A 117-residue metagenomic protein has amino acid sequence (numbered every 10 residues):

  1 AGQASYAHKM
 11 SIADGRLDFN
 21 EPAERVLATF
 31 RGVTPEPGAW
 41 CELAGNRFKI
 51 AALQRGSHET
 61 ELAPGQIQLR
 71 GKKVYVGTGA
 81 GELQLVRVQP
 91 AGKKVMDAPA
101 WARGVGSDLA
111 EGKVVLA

Functional and structural regions predicted by a protein language model:
A1-L17: Flexible, acidic loop-helix segments that line cofactor/substrate-binding pockets
D14, F19-A117: An anion-binding loop in the catalytic cleft
